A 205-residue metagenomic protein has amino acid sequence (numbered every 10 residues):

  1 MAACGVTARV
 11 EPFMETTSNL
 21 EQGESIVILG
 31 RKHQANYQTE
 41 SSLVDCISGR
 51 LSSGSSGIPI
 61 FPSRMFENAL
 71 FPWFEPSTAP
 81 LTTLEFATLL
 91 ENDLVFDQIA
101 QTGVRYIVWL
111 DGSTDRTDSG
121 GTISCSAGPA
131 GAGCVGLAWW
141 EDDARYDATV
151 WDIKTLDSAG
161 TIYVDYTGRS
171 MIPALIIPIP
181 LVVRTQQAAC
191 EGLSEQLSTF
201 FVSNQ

Functional and structural regions predicted by a protein language model:
C4-A87, T199-Q205: A structural "domain/chain start" motif
G5, I47, S124-S126, G133-V135 (+1 more regions): Sequence contexts marking disulfide-bonded cysteines in secreted/extracellular proteins
H33-N36, F66-N68, S113-D118, Y166-R169: Solvent-exposed loop/turn segments at secondary-structure junctions within structured extracellular/periplasmic domains
N36-V44, L84-N92, Q101, W139 (+1 more regions): Solvent-exposed, acidic/flexible segments
I58, S63, D118-S119, D157-T167: Short, solvent-exposed beta-strand-terminating loops
P80-D157: Surface-exposed short loop/turn segments
P129-S198: Short secondary-structure boundary motifs at beta->alpha junctions and helix caps
